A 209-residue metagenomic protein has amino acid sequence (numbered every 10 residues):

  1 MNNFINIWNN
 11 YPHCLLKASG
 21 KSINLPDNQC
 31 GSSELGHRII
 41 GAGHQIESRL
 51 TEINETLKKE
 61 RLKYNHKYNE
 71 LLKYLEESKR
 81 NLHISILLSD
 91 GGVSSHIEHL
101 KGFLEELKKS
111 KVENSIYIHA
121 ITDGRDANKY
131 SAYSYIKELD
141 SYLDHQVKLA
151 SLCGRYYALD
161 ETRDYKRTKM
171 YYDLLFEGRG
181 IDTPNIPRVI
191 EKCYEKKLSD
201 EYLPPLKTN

Functional and structural regions predicted by a protein language model:
M1-K166, M170, E177: Active-site nucleophile/metal-coordination loop of metallo-enzymes that catalyze phosphate/sulfate and related
A150-L152, R163-N209: Hard-cation-handling environments
